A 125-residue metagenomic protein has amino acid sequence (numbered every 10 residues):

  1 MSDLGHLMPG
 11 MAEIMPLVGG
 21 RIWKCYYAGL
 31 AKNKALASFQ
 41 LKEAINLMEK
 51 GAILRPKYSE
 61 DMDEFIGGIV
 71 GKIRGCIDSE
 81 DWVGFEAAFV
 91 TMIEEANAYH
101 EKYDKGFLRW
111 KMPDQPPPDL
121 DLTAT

Functional and structural regions predicted by a protein language model:
M1-T125: C-terminal-biased regions
